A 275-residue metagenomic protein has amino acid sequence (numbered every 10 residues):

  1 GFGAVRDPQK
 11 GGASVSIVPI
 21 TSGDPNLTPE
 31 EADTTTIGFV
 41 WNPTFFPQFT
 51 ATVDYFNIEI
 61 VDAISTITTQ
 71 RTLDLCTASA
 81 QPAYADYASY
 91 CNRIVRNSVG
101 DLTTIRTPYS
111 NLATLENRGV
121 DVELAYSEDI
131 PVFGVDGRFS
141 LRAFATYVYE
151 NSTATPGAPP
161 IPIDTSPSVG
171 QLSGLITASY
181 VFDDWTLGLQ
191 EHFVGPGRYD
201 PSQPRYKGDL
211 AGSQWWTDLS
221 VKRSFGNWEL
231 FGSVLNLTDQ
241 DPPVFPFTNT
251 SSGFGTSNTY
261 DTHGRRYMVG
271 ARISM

Functional and structural regions predicted by a protein language model:
G3, T44-T50, A83-Y84, A113 (+2 more regions): Short loop/turn motifs that connect adjacent beta-strands in outer-membrane beta-barrel proteins
G3-Y90, E116: Membrane-embedded beta-barrel scaffold of Gram-negative outer-membrane proteins
S16-D24, Y90, D101-Y109, A154-P162 (+4 more regions): Extracytoplasmic loops and strand-loop junctions of Gram-negative outer membrane beta-barrel proteins
T21, P29-T35, Y55-V61, T114-V120 (+6 more regions): Transmembrane beta-barrel architecture of outer-membrane proteins
I37, F49-V53, V122, G137-A143 (+5 more regions): Transmembrane beta-strands of outer-membrane beta-barrel proteins
W41-P43, Y126-E128, S179-F182, E191 (+2 more regions): Residue-level signature of outer-membrane beta-barrel architecture
E59-V61, F193-S202, K222-M275: C-terminal beta-signal and adjacent terminal beta-strands/loops of Gram-negative outer-membrane beta-barrel proteins
F139-S224, L235-D239, V244-T248: C-terminal beta-barrel architecture of Gram-negative outer-membrane proteins
